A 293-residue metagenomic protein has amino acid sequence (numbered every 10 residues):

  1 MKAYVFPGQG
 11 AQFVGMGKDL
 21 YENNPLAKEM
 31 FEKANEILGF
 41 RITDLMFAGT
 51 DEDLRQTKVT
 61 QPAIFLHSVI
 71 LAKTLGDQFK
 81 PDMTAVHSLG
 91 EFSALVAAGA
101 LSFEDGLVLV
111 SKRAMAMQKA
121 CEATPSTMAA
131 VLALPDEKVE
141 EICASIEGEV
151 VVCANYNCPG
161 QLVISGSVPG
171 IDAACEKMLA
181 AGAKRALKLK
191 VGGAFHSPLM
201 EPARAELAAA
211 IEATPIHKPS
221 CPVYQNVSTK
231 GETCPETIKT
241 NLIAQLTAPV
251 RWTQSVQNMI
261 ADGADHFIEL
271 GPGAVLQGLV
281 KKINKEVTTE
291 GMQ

Functional and structural regions predicted by a protein language model:
M1-V139, L189, H266-Q293: FabD-like malonyl-/acyl-CoA
Q9-A11, L38, A98-A248: Alpha/beta catalytic cores of group-transfer enzymes, especially the acyltransferase/condensing modules of polyketide
A34, K177, A181, W252 (+1 more regions): Generic alpha-helical hydrophobic packing signal
A63-S68, Q245-W252: A short, flexible low-complexity segment enriched in Lys/Arg and Gly/Pro that occurs in N-terminal basic tails
G76, L179, I260-G263: Non-catalytic positions within long, well-ordered alpha-helices that form the structural scaffold/packing of enzyme
P249-A264: A short, acidic, amphipathic alpha-helical segment used as a generic capping/interface helix at domain edges
